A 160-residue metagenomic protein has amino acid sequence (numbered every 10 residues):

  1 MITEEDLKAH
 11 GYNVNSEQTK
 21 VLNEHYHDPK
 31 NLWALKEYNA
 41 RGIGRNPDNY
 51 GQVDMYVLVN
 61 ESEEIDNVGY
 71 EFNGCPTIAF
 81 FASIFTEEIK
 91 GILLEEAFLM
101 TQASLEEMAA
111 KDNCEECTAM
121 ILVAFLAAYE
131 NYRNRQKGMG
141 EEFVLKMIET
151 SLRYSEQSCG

Functional and structural regions predicted by a protein language model:
M1-G160: Domain-level signature for proteins that mediate thiol-based redox and metal-cofactor handling
